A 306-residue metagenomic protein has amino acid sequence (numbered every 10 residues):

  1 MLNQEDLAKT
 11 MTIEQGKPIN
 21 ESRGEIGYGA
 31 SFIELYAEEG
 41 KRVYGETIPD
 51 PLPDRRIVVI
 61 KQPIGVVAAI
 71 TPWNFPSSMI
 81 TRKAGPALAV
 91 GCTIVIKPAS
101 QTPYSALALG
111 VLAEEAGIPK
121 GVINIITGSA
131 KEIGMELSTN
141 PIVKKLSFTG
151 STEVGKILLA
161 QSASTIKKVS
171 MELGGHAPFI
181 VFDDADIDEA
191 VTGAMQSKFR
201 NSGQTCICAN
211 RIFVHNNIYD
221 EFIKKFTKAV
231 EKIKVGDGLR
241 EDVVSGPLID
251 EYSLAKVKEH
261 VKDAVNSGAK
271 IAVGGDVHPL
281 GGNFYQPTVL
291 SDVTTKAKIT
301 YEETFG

Functional and structural regions predicted by a protein language model:
M1-R55: N-terminal Rossmann-like NAD(P)+-binding subdomain of aldehyde/semialdehyde dehydrogenases
N3, G29, S105, S129 (+3 more regions): Hydrophobic/aromatic residues within well-ordered alpha-helical segments
M11, I33, G91, I123 (+5 more regions): Residue-level signal for inorganic ion chemistry
N20-G27, S31, K131, V243 (+2 more regions): An alpha-helix initiation/capping motif
G45-E189: Rossmann-like NAD(P) dinucleotide-binding subdomain of oxidoreductase/dehydrogenase enzymes
E153-T295: ALDH superfamily catalytic-core signature
E302-G306: Short, intrinsically disordered, charge-balanced linker/junction segments flanking boundaries in proteins
